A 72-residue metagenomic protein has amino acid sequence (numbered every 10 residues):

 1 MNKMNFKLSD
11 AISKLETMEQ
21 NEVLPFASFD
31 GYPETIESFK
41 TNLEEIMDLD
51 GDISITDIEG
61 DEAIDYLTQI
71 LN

Functional and structural regions predicted by a protein language model:
M1-N5, Q69-N72: Short intrinsically disordered terminal tails
N2-D30: N-terminal acidic leader/helix
L15-M18, I46, I70: Short, leucine/isoleucine-rich alpha-helical interaction segments at C-terminal helix-coil junctions
V23-Y66: Acidic, low-complexity, intrinsically disordered interaction modules
